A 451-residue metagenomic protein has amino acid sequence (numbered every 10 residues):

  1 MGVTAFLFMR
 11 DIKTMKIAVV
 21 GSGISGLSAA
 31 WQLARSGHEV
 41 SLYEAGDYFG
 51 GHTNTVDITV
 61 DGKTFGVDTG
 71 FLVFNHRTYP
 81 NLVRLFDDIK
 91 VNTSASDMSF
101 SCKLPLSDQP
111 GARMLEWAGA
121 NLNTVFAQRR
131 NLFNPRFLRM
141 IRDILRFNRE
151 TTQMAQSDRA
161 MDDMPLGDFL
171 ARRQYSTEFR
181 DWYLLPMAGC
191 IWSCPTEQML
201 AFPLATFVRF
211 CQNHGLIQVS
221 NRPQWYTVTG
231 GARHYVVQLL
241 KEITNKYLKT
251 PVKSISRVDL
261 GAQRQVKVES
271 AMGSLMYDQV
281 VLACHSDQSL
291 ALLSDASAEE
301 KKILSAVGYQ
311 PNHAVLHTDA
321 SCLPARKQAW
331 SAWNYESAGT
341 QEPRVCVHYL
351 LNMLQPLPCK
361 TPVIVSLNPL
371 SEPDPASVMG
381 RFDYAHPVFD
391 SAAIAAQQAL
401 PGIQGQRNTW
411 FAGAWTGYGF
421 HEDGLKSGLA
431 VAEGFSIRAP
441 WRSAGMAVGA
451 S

Functional and structural regions predicted by a protein language model:
K16-L42: N-terminal Rossmann-like FAD-binding beta1-loop-alpha1 element of flavoenzymes
S25, Y48, D287: Conserved Rossmann-like nucleotide-cofactor binding loop
A34-D57: Glycine-rich FAD pyrophosphate-binding loop
S36, P251-H386: Mid-domain catalytic core of redox enzymes that form a hydrophobic substrate pocket/lid adjacent to a catalytic redox
V56-L82: N-terminal glycine-rich dinucleotide-binding loop that anchors FAD/FMN and/or NAD(P) in oxidoreductases
D57, A118-A120, E342-S451: Conserved flavin/dinucleotide-binding core of flavoenzymes
H76-L204: Mobile amphipathic helical/loop "lid" adjacent to a hydrophobic cofactor/ligand pocket
R209-V266, S270: Helical element adjacent to the flavin cofactor pocket in flavoenzyme catalytic cores
